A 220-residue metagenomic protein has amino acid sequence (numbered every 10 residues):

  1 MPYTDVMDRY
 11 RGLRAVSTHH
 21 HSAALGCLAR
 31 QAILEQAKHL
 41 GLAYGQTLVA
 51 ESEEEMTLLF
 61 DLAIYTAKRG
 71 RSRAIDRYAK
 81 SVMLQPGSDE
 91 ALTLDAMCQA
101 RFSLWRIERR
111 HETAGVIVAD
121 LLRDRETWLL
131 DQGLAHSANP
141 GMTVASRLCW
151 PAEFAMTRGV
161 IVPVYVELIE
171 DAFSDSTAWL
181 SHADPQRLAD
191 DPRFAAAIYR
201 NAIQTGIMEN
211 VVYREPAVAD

Functional and structural regions predicted by a protein language model:
M1-T113, R125, H136-S137, T143-D220: Mixed-charge, low-complexity intrinsically disordered regions
A114-V118: Short aromatic-glycine-enriched beta-strand elements
D120-L129: Short, structured beta-strand/loop micro-motifs enriched in basic residues and often containing a Trp
L130-Q132, G141: Short beta-alpha junctions and helix-cap segments that line functional grooves
